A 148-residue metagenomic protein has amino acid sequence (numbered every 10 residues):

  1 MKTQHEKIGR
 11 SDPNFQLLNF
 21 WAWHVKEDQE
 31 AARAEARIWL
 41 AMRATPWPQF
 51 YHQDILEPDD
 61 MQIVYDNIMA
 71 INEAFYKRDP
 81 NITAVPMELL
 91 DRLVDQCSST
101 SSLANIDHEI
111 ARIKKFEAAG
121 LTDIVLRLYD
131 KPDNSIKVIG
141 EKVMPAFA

Functional and structural regions predicted by a protein language model:
M1-H5, P132-K137: Active-site-adjacent beta->alpha loops and helix N-cap segments on the catalytic face of soluble alpha/beta enzymes
T3-A118: An alpha-helical appendage that flanks or caps ligand/catalytic pockets
T122: Short acidic/polar active-site loop segments enriched in Thr and Asp
L128: Short secondary-structure boundary segments
K137-A148: Alpha-helix-loop-beta-strand connector modules within alpha/beta enzyme cores
